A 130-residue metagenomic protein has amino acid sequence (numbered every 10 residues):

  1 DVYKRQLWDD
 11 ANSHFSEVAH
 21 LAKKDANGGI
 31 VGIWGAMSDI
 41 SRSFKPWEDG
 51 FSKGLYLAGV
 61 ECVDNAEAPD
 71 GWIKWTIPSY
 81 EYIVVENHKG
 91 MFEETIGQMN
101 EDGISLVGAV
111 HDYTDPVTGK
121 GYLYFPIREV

Functional and structural regions predicted by a protein language model:
D1-V130: A solvent-exposed interaction/effector surface
